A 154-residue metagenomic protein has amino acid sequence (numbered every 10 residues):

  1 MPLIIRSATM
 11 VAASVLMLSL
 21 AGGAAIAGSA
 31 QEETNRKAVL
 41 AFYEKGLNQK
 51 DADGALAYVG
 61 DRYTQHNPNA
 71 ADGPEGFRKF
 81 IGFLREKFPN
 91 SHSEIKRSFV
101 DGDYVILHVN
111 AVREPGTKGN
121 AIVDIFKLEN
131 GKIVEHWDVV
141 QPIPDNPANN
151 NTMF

Functional and structural regions predicted by a protein language model:
M1-A12: Bacterial N-terminal signal peptides that target proteins for export
L18, G22-F154: C-terminal and inter-domain tail/linker signature
